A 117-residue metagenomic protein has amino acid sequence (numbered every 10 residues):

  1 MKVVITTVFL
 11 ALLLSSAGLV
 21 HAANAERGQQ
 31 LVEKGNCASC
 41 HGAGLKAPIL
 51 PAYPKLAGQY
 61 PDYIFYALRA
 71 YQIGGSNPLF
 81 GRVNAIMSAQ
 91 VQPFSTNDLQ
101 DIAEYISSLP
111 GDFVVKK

Functional and structural regions predicted by a protein language model:
T7-S16: Bacterial N-terminal signal peptides
S16-E33, A47-P48, A52, V115-K117: Electrostatic cytochrome c docking/interface patches
Q29, A43-N77, N84, S88-P93: Gly/Gly-Pro-rich "capping" loops immediately C-terminal to redox-active cysteine motifs in periplasmic/lumenal
G35-A43, I102, I106: The canonical Cys-X-X-Cys-His
A67, A89-K116: C-terminal capping alpha-helices of c-type cytochrome domains
